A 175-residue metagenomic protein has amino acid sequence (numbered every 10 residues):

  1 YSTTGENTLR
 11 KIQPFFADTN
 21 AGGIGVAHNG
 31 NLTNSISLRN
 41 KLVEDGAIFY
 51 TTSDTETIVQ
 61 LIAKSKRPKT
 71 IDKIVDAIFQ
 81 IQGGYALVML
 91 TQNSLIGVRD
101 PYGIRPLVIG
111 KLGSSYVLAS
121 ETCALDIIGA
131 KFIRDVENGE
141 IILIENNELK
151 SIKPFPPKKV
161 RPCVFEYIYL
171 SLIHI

Functional and structural regions predicted by a protein language model:
Y1-N138, L143-I173: Conserved short alpha-helical segments that host acidic/polar catalytic motifs at enzyme active sites
